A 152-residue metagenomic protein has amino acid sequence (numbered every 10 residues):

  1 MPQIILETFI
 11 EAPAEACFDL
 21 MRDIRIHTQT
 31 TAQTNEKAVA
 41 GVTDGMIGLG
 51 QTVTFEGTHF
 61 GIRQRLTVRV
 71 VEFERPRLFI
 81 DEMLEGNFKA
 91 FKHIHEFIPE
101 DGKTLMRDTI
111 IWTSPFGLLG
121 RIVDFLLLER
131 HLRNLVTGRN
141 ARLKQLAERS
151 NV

Functional and structural regions predicted by a protein language model:
M1-T43: Hydrophobic ligand-binding cavity/cleft-lining segments
Q3-I5, R63-T67, A90-H93: Short, surface-exposed coil-to-beta transition loops
F9, V71-E72, I98: Well-ordered beta-strand positions
I10-A12, H59-G61, W112-F116: Beta-strand elements of well-folded, non-transmembrane domains
P13, R75-P76, E100-K103: Short strand-connecting beta-turns/loops that link adjacent beta-strands
T28, A38-E85, L105, G138-V152: Glycine-rich portal/gate segments that line the openings of hydrophobic small-molecule binding cavities
I80-N134: Beta-strand/loop substructures that line and gate deep hydrophobic ligand-binding cavities in soluble
